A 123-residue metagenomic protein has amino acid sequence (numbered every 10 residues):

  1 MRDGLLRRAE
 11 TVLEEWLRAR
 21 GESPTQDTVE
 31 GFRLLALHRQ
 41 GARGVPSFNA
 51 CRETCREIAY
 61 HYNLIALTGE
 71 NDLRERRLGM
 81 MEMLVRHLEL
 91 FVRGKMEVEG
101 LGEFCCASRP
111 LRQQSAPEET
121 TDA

Functional and structural regions predicted by a protein language model:
M1-Q40, A50, E57, G79 (+1 more regions): Amphipathic alpha-helical interface elements
R39-A42, I65: Short linear motifs at secondary-structure transitions and domain/linker junctions
C51-D72: Histidine-centered, metal-coordinating catalytic motifs and their short helical/loop contexts
L73-R77: Regulatory loop-to-helix N-cap segments in sensory/regulatory domains that couple ligand/signal detection
